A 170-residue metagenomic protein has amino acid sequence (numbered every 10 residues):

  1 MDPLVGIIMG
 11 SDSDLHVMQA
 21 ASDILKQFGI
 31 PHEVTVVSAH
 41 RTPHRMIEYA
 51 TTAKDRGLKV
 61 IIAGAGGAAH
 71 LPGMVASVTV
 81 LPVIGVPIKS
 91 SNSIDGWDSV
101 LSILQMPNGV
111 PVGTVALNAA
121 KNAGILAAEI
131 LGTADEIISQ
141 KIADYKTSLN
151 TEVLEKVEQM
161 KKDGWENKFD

Functional and structural regions predicted by a protein language model:
D2-R41: Glycine-rich phosphate/diphosphate-binding loop of Rossmann-like nucleotide-binding domains
P3, M9-H16, A20, G96-D170: C-terminal binding/interaction regions
L4, P82-P87, V110-P111: Proline-centered loop/turn at the N-terminus of a beta-strand
V5, P31-D55, G64-G67: Amphipathic alpha-helical hairpins
M9, V36, A65, V86-K89 (+1 more regions): Short beta->alpha connector loops at strand-helix junctions that form conserved, small/polar/Pro-enriched
D14-M18, T42-M46, A65-M74, S93-W97 (+1 more regions): Short glycine/serine/threonine-rich phosphate/pyrophosphate-binding segments that cradle anionic phosphate groups
A21-K26, T51, V78-V80, E129-L131: Short, solvent-exposed amphipathic alpha-helical segments in soluble enzyme and RNA/protein-processing domains
T52-D98: Helix-adjacent hinge/juxtasegments
